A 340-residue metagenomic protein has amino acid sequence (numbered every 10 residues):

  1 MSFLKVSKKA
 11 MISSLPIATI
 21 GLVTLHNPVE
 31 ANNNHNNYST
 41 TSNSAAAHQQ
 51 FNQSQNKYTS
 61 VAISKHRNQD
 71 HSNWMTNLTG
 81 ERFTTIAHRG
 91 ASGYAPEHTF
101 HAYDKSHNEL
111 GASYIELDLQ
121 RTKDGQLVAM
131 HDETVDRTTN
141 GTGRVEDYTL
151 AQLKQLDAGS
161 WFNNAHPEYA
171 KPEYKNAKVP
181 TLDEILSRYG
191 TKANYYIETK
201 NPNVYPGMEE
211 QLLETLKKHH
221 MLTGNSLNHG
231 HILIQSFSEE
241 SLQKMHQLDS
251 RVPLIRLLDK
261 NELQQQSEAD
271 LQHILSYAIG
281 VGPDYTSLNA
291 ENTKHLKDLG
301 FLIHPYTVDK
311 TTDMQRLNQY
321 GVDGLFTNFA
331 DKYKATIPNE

Functional and structural regions predicted by a protein language model:
F3-S13: Bacterial N-terminal signal peptides that target proteins for export
M11-E340: Phosphate-group recognition and catalysis centered on beta-loop-alpha active-site segments
